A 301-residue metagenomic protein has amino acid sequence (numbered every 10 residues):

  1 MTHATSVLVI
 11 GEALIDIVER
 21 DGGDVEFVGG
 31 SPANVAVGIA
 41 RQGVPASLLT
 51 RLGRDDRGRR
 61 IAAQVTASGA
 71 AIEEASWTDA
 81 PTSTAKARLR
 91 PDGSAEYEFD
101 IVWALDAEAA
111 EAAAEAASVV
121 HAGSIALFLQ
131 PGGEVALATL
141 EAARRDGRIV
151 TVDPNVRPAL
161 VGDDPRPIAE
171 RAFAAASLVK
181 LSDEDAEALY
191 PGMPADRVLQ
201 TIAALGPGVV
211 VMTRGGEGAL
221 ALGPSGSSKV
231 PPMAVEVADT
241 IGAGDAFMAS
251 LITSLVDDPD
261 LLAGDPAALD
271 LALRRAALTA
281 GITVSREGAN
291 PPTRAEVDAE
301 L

Functional and structural regions predicted by a protein language model:
M1-A71: Glycine-rich phosphate/adenosyl-contacting loop at the front of the ribokinase-like
M1-S6, E141, A195-L301: Conserved phosphate-binding/catalytic region of the ribokinase-like
A13, I125, P154-V156, A246: Active-site metal-binding loops of divalent metal-dependent hydrolases
I17, V44-S124, R148, L301: Conserved N-terminal subdomain of the carbohydrate kinase-like
R20, L127-E134, V161-G162, L189-P191: Glycine/threonine-rich flexible loop motifs
A40, T66, E141-R145, F173: Anion (oxyanion) recognition and catalysis
D146, A159-K229: Conserved phosphate/ATP/ADP-binding segment of small-molecule kinases
